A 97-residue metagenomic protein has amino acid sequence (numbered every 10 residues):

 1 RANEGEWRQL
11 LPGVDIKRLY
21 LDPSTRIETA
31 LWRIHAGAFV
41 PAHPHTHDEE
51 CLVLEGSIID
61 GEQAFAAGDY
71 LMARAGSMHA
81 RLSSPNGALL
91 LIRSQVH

Functional and structural regions predicted by a protein language model:
R1-T25: A short, N-terminal "cap"/entry segment at the start of jelly-roll beta-barrel domains of the cupin/DSBH fold
D15, E28-A30, E49: A generic structural signal for short beta-strands and their flanking turns/coil linkers
Y20, A30-W32, P41-H45, E62-Q63 (+1 more regions): Short histidine-centered beta-strand/loop micro-motifs that create catalytic or ligand/metal-coordination sites
H35-A38, A42-G61, A67: Glycine- and acidic-residue-biased ligand/ion/polar-headgroup-sensing regions
I59-S83: Short acidic-glycine-tyrosine-enriched beta hairpin
A75-H97: Ligand-binding loop in jelly-roll beta-barrel domains
